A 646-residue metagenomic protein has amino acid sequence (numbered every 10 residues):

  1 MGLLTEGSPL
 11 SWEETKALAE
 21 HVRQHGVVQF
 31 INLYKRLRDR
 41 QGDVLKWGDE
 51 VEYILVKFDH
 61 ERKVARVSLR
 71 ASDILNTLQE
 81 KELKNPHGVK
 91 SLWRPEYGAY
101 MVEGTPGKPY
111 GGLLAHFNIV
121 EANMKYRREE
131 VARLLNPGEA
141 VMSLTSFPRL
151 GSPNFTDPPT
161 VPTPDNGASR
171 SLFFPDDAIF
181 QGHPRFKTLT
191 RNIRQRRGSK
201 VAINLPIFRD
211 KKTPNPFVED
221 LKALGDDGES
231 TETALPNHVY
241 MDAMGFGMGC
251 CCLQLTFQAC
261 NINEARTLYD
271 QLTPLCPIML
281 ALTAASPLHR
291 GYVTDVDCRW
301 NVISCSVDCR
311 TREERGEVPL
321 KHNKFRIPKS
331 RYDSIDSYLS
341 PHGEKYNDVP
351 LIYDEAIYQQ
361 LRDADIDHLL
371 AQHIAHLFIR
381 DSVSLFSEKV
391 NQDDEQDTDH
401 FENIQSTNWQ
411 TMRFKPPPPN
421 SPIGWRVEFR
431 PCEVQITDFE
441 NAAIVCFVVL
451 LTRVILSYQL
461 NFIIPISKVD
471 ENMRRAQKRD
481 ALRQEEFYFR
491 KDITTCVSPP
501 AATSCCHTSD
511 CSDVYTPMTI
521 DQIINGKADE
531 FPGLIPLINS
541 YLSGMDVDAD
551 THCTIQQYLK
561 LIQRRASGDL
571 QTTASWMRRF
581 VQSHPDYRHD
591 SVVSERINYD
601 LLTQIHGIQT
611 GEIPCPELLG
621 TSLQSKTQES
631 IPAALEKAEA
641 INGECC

Functional and structural regions predicted by a protein language model:
M1-C646: Phosphate/nucleotide-binding catalytic core
